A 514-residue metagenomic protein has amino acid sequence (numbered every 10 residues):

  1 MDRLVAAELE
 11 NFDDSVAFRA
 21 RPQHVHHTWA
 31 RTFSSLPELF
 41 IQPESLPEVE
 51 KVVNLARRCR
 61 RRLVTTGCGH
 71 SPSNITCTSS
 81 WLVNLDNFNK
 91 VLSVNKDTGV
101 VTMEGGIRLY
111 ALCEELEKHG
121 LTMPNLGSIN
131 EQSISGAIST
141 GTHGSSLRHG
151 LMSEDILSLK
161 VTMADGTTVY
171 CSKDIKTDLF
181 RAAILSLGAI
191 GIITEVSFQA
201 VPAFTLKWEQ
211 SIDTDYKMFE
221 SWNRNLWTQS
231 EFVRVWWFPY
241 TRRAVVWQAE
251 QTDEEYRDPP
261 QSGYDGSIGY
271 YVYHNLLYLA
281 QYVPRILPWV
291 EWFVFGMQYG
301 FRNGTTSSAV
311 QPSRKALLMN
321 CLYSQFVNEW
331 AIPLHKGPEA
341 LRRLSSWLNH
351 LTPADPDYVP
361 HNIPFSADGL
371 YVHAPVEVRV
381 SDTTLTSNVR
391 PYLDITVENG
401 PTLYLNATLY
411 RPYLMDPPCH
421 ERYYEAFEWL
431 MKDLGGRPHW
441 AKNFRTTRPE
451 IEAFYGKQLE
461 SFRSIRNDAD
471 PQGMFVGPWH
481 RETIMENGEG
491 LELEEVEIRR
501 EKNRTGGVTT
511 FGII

Functional and structural regions predicted by a protein language model:
M1-I514: Noncatalytic alpha-helical scaffold of FAD-dependent oxidoreductases
